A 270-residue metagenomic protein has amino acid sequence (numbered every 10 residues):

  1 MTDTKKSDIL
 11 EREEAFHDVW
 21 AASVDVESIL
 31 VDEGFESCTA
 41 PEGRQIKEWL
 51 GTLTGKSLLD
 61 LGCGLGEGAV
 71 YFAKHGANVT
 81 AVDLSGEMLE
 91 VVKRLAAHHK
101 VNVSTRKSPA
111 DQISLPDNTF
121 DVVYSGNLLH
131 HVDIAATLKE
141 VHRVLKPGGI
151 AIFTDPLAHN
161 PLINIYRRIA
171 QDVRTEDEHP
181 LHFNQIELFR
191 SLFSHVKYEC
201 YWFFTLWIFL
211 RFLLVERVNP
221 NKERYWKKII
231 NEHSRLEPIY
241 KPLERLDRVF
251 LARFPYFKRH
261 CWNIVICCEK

Functional and structural regions predicted by a protein language model:
M1-T54: Conserved class I S-adenosyl-L-methionine
L59, L65-Q112: Class I SAM-dependent methyltransferase SAM/SAH-binding core
D111-V122: A short acidic, Gly/Pro-enriched loop at the edge of an enzyme's catalytic core that lines a small-molecule cofactor
V122-A135: A short SAM/SAH-binding and catalytic strip from SAM-dependent methyltransferases
A136-P147: A short glycine-rich, Lys/Arg-flanked "PGG" loop and its adjoining helix->strand segment in the class I
I152-R174: Conserved class I S-adenosyl-L-methionine
E178-E199: Short alpha-helix
C200, T205-K270: A C-terminal cap/extension of S-adenosyl-L-methionine-dependent methyltransferases that defines the acceptor-substrate
